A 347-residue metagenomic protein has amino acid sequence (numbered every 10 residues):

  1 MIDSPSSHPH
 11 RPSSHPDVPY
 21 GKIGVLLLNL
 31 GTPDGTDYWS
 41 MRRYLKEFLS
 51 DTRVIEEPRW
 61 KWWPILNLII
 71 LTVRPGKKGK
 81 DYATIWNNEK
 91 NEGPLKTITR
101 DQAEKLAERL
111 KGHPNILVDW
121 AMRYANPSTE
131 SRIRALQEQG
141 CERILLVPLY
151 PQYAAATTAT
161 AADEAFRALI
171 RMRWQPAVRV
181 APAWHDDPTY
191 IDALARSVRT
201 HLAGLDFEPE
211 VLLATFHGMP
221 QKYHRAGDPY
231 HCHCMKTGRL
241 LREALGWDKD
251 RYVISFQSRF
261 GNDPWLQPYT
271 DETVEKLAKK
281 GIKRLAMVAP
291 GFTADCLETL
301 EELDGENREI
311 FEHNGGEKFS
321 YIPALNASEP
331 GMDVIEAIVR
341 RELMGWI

Functional and structural regions predicted by a protein language model:
I2-I347: Active-site-proximal alpha-helix that buttresses catalytic centers in soluble enzyme cores
